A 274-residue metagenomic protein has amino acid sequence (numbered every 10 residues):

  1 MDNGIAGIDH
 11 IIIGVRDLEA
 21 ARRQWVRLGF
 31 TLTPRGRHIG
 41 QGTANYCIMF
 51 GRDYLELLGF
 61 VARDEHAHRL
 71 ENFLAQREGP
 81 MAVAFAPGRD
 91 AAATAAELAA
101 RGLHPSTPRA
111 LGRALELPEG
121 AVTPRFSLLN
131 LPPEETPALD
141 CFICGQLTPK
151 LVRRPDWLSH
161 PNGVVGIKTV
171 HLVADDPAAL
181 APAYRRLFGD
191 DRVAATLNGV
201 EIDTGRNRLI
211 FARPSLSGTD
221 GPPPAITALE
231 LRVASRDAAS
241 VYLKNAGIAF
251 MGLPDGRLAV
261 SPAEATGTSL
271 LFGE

Functional and structural regions predicted by a protein language model:
M1-I8, I13-L32, F50-L111, L115-E274: Glyoxalase I/VOC metalloenzyme domain signal
L32-G40: Conserved catalytic-core motifs of GNAT/GCN5-like acyltransferases
G40-A44, P254-R257: Short acidic/glycine-enriched loop/turn segments that link adjacent beta-strands
C47: Histidine-centered divalent-metal-coordination microenvironment in nucleic-acid enzymes
